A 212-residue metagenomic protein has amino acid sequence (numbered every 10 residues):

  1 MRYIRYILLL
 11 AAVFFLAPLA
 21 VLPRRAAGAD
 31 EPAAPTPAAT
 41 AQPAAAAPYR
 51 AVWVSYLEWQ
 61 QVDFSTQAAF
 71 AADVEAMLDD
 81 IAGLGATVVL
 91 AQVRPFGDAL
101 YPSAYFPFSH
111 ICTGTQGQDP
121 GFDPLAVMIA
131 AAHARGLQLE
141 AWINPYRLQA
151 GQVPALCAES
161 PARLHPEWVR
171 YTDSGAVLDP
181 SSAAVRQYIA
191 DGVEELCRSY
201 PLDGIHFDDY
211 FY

Functional and structural regions predicted by a protein language model:
M1-L10: N-terminal Sec-pathway targeting helices
V13-P23: Hydrophobic alpha-helical membrane-insertion segments, chiefly the h-region of N-terminal signal peptides
R25-A44: Ser/Thr-rich, Proline-interspersed low-complexity disordered segments
A45-A72, E140-A141, Y146-Y200: Active-site-adjacent "subsite" loops/lids of carbohydrate-active enzymes
A51, A86-F96, G121-R170, G204-D209: Glycine-rich, aromatic-flanked loop segments that form ligand/cofactor-binding clefts across common enzyme folds
T66-L84, I111-R135: Aromatic- and glycine-enriched glycan-recognition loops and surfaces that form the carbohydrate-binding subsites
A72-A99, S199-Y200: Catalytic domains of carbohydrate-active enzymes, especially glycoside hydrolases
V93-Q116, Y212: Glycine-rich, proline-tolerant flexible connector loops at the mouths of alpha/beta enzymes
